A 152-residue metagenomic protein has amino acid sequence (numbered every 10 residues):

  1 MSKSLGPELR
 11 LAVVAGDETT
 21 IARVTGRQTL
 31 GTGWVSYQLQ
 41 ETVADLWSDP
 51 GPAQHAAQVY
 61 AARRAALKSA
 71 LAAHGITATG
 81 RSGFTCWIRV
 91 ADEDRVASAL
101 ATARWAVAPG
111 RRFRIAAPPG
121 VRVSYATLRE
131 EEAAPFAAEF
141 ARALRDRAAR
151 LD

Functional and structural regions predicted by a protein language model:
M1-D152: PLP-dependent class I/II
